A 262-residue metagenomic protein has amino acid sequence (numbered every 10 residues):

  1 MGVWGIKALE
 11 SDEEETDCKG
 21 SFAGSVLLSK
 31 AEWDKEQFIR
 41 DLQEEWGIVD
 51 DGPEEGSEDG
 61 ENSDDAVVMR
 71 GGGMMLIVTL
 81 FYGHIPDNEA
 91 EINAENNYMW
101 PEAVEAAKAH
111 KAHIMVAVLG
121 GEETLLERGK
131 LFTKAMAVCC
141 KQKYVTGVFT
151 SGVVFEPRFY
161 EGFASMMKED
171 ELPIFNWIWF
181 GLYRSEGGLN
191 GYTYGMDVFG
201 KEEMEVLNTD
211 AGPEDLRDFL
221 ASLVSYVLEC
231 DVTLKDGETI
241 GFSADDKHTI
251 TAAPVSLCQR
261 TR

Functional and structural regions predicted by a protein language model:
M1-I39: N-terminal alpha-helical "arm" segments
S21-F22, A106-E122, Y194-E205: Glycine-rich, often proline-containing surface loops adjacent to acidic residues and nearby aromatics that form
K30-E105: N-terminal low-complexity, intrinsically disordered segments
E32-W33, G120-T124, P213: Short acidic, S/G/P-rich loop/turn micro-motifs used as interaction or catalytic elements
E36, R40, K130-T133, E214-A221: Short, well-ordered alpha-helical segments
E44-P53, A135-V148, S225-K235: Structural alpha-beta junctions
L76-W177: Internal, hydrophobic cores of structured domains that mediate oligomerization or house catalytic pockets within large
S151-R262: Aromatic/basic-lined ligand-recognition segments that form π-stacking hydrophobic pockets flanked by Lys/Arg to engage
